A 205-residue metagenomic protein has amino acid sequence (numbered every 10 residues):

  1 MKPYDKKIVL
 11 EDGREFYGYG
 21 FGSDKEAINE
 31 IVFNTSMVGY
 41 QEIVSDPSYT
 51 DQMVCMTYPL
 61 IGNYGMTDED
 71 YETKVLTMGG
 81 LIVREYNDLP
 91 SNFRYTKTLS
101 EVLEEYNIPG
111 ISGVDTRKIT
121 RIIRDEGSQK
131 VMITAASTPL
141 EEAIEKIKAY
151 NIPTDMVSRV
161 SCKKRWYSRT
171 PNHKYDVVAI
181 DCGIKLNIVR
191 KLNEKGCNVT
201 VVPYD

Functional and structural regions predicted by a protein language model:
M1-D205: RNA-binding accessory domains that recognize and position tRNA/RNA substrates
